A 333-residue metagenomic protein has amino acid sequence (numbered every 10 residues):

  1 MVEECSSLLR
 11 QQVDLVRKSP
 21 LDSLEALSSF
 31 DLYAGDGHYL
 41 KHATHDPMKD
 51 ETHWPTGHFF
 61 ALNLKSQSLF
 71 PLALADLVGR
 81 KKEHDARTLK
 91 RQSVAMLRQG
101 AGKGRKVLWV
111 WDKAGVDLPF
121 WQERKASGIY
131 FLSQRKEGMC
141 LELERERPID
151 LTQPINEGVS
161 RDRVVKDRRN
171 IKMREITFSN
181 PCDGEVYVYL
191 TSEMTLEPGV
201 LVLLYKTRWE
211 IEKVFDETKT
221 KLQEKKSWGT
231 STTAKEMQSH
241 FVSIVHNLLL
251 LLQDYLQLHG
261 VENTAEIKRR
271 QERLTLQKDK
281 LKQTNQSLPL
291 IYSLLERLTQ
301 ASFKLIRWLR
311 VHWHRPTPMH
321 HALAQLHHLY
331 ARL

Functional and structural regions predicted by a protein language model:
M1, F30-L40, Q67, L89 (+5 more regions): Short, conserved catalytic/metal-binding motifs centered on acidic residues
M1-S66: Active-site-proximal, Lys/Arg-enriched surface segment that forms a nucleic-acid-binding/basic interface patch
S7-R10, L72-E185: An internal, acidic/charged active-site-proximal segment that coordinates divalent cations and/or engages
L24, E144, P148-F178, V245-L333: A short, flexible helix-boundary coil/loop motif
H42-T44, P119, L141-E142, E197-V200: Short helix/loop capping segments that flank catalytic or ligand/cofactor-binding pockets
G184-M194, G199-I211: A conserved active-site cap/scaffold subdomain adjacent to cofactor or substrate pockets
L201-G229: Short amphipathic alpha-helical "interface-anchor" segments enriched in bulky aromatics
G229-D254: Basic, amphipathic alpha-helical segments enriched in Lys/Arg and hydrophobic/aromatic residues
